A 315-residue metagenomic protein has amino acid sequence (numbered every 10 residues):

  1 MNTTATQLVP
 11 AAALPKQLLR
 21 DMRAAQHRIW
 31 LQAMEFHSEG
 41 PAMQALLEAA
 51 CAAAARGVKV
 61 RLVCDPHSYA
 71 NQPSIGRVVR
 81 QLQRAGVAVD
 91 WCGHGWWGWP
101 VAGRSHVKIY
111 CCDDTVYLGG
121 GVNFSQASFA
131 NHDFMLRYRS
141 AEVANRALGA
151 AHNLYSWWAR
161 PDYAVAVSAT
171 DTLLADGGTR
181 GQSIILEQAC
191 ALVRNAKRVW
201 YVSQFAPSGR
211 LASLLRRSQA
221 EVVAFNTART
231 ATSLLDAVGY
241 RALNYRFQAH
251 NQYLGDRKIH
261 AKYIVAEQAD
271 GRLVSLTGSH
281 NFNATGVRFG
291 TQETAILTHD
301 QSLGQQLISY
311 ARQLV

Functional and structural regions predicted by a protein language model:
M1-D90, W96-V315: Charged, low-complexity intrinsically disordered terminal segments
